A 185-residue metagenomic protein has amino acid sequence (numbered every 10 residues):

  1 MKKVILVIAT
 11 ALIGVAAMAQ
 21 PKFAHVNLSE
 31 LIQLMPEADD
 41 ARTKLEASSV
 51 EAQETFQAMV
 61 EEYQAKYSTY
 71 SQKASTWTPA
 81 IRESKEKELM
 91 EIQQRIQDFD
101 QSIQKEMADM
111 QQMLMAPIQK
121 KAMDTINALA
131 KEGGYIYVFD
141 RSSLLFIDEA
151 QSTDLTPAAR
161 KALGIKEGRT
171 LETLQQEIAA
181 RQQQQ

Functional and structural regions predicted by a protein language model:
M1-K22: Bacterial Sec-dependent N-terminal signal peptides
Q20-Q185: Amphipathic, charged alpha-helical segments and their helix-to-coil junctions in extracytoplasmic/peripheral assemblies
